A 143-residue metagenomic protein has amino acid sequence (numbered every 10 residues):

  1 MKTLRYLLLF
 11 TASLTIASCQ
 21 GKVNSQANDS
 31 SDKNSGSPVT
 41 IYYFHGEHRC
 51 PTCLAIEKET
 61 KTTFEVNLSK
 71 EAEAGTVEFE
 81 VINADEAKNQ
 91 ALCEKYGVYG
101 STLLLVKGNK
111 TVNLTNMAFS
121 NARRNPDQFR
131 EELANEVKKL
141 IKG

Functional and structural regions predicted by a protein language model:
M1-L8: Bacterial N-terminal signal peptides that target proteins for export
T15-S18: C-terminal motif of bacterial Sec signal peptides marking the signal peptidase cleavage site
Q20-K22: Bacterial signal peptide processing site
N34-V66: Local sequence-structure signature of Cys/Sec-based thiol-disulfide redox active-site neighborhoods
E57, K61, E65, Q90 (+2 more regions): Extracytoplasmic/secreted envelope proteins and their assembly/folding machinery, especially bacterial periplasmic
A72-K88: Thiol-based oxidoreductase modules, predominantly thioredoxin-like and allied folds used for disulfide exchange
C93-K107: Structural micro-motif
L105-G143: Non-catalytic, surface beta->alpha helical segment in thiol-disulfide oxidoreductase systems
